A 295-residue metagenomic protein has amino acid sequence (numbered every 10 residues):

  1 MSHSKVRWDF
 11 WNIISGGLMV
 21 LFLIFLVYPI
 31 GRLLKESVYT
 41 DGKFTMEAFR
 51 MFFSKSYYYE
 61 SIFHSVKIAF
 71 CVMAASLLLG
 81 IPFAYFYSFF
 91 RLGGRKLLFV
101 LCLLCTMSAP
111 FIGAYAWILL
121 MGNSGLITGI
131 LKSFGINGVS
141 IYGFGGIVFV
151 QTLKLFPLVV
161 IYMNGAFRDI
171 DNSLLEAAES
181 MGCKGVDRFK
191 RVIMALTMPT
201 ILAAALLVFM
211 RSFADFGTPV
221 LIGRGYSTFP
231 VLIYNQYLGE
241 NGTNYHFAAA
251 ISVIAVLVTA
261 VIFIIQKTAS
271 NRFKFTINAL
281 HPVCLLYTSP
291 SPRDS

Functional and structural regions predicted by a protein language model:
S2-S4, M46-R50, Y59, G94-L97 (+4 more regions): Membrane-interfacial helix termini and adjacent extracytoplasmic/periplasmic loops of multi-pass transporters
S2-V6, C71-C102, Y115, M163 (+3 more regions): Transmembrane-helix boundary motif in ABC transporter permease subunits
K5-W11, M51-Y57, F213, P219-A260: Interhelical loop and adjacent transmembrane-helix boundary motif in polytopic membrane transport permeases
N12, G17-E60, V66, F134 (+2 more regions): Short membrane-interfacial helix/loop motifs at transmembrane-helix boundaries
G17, A74, L104, T152-D171 (+1 more regions): Transmembrane alpha-helices
V27-K35, L78-Y85, I112-Y115, S124 (+6 more regions): Membrane-embedded alpha-helices of multi-pass transport/permease systems
D171, D187, R224-P230, V261-S289: Feature of multi-pass inner-membrane transport and sensor proteins that recognizes transmembrane helices together
A178, Y287-D294: Conserved small/polar residues in nucleotide/adenosyl-binding loops
